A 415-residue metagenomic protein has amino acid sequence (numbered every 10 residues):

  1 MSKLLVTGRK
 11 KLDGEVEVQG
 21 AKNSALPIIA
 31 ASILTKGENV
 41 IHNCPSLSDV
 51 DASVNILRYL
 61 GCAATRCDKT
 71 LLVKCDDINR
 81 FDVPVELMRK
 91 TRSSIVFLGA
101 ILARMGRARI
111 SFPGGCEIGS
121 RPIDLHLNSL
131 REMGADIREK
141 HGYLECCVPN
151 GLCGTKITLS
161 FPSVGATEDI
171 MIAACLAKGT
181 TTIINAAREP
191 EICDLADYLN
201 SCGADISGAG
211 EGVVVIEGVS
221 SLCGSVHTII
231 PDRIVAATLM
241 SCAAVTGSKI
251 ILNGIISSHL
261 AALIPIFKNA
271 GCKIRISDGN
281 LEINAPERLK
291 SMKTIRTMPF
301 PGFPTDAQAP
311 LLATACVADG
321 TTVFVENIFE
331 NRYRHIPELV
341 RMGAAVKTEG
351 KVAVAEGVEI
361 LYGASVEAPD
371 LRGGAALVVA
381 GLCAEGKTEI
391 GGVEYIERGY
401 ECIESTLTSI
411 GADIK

Functional and structural regions predicted by a protein language model:
M1-K415: Short, structured segments at the rim of ligand-binding sites
